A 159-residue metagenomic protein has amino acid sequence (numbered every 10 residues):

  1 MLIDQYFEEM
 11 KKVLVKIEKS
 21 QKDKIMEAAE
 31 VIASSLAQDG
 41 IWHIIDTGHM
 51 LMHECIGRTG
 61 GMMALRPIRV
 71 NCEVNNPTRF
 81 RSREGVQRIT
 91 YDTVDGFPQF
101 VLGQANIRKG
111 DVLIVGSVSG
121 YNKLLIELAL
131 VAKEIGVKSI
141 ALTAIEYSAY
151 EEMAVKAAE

Functional and structural regions predicted by a protein language model:
M1-K19: Generic N-terminal amphipathic, Lys/Arg-enriched alpha-helix
L2, K24-E27, T47: Short, contiguous, pocket-lining structural segments that sit at or immediately flank catalytic/ligand-binding sites
V15, E30-S34, L130: Surface-exposed alpha-helical segments enriched in charged/polar residues
K16-S20, Q38, I107: A structural signal for alpha-helix termini and helix-coil/disorder junctions
S20-A37: A short, well-structured juxtamembrane/interface segment
A37, H49-E159: Glycine-rich phosphate-binding loops that contact phosphosugars or nucleotide phosphates
I41-D46: Short glycine-rich phosphate-binding loop at a beta-alpha junction
